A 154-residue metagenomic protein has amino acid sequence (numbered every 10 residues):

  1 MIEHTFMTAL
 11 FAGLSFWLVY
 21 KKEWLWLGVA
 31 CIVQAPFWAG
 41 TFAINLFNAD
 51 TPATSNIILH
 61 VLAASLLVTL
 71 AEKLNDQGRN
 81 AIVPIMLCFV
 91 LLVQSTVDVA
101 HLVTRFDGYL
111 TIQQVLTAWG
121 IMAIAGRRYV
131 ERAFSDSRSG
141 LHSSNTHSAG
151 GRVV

Functional and structural regions predicted by a protein language model:
M1-A12: Hydrophobic transmembrane alpha-helical segments in integral membrane proteins
L14-F16, L62-A81, R127: Alpha-helical transmembrane segments in multipass membrane proteins, preferentially the mid-helix core
L14-W26, F47: Short, hydrophobic transmembrane alpha-helix segments
K22-I32, N80-C88: Membrane-interfacial loop-to-transmembrane alpha-helix junctions, especially the N-terminal start
G28-D50: Membrane-helix boundary elements
A43-T54, N75-G78, L102-G108: Membrane-interface helix caps and helix-loop-helix hairpins in membrane proteins
L59-T69, I82-H101, G120: Hydrophobic alpha-helical membrane segments
L91-V154: C-terminal membrane-adjacent module
